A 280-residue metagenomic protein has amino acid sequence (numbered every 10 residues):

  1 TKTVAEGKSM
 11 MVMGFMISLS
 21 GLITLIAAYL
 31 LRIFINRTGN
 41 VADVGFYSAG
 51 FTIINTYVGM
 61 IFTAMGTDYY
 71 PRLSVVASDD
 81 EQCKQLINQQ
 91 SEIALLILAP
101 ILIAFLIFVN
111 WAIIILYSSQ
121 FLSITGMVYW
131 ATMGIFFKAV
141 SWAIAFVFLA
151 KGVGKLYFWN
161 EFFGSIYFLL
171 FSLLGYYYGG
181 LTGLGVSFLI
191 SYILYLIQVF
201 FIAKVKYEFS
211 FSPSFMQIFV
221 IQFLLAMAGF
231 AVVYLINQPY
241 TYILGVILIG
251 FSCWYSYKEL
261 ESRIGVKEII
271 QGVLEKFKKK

Functional and structural regions predicted by a protein language model:
T1-A28, D68-Q85, K206-V220, V266-Q271 (+1 more regions): Interhelical loop/hinge segments that connect adjacent transmembrane helices in multipass membrane
V4-P71, G134, K138-S141: Transmembrane helical elements of multi-pass membrane transporters/channels
S20, T24, A28, F51 (+6 more regions): Short runs within selected transmembrane alpha-helices of multi-pass transporters and secretion channels
L25, L169-L173, L224-P239: Hydrophobic alpha-helical transmembrane segments in multi-pass integral membrane proteins
A42-G45, N88, L122-T125, G154-K155 (+1 more regions): Residues that define the loop-to-transmembrane-helix transition and helix capping in multi-pass membrane transporters
G50, I54-S91, L98, A145-A150: Helix-loop junctions and terminal segments of transmembrane helices in multi-pass membrane transport/translocation
I61, I87-K138, L169-Y177, Y234: Alpha-helical transmembrane segments of multi-pass membrane transport and lipid-handling proteins
F230-K280: Membrane-proximal transmembrane or re-entrant/amphipathic helices at the cytosolic face
